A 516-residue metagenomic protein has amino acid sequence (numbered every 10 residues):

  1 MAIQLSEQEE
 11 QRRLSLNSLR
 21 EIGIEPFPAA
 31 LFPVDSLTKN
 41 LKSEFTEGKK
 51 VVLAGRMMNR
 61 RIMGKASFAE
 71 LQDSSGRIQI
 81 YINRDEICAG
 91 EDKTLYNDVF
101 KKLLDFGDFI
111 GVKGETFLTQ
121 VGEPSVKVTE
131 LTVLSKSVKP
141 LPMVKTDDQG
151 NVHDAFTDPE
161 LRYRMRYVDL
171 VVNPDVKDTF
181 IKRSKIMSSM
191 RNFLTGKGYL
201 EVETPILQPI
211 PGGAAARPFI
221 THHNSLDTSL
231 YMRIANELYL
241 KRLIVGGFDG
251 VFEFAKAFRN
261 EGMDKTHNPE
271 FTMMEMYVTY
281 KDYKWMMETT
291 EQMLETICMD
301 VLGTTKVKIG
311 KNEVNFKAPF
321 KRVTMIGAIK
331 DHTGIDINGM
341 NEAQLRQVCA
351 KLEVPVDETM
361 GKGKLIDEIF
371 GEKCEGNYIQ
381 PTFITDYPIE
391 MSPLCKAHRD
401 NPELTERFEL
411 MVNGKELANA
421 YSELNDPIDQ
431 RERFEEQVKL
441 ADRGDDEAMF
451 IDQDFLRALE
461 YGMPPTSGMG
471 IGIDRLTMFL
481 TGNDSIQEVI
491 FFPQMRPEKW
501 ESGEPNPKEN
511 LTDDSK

Functional and structural regions predicted by a protein language model:
M1-K516: Class II aminoacyl-tRNA synthetase catalytic cores and aaRS-like
